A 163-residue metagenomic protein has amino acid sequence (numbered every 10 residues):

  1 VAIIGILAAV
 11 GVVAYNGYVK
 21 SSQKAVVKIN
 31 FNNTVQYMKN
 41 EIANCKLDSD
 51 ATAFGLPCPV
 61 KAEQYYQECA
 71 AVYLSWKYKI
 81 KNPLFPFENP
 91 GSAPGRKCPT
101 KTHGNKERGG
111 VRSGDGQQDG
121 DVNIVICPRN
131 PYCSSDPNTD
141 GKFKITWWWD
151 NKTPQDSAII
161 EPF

Functional and structural regions predicted by a protein language model:
V1-V19: N-terminal single-pass transmembrane signal-anchor helix
A8-G11, K24, Y66, A71: Short linear sequence motifs
V13, V27, Q36, K79 (+1 more regions): Intrinsic disorder/low-complexity signature
K20-D50: Membrane-proximal N-terminal amphipathic helix
A43-F163: Periplasmic/extracellular, small/polar-rich flexible segments of pilin-like filament-forming proteins
